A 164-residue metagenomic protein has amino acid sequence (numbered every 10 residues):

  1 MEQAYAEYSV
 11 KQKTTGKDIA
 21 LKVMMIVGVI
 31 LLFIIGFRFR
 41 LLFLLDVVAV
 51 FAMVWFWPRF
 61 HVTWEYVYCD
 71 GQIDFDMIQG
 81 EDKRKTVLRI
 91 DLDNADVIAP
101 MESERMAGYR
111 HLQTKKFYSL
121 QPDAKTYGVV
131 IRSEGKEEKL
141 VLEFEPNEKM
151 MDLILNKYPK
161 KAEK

Functional and structural regions predicted by a protein language model:
M1-G28: N-terminal membrane-targeting/pre-transmembrane regions
M24-I34, V47-M53: Hydrophobic, membrane-inserted alpha-helices
I34-L44: Transmembrane helix interruption/hinge and helix-loop junction motifs
L42-V62, I78: Transmembrane alpha-helices and immediately adjacent membrane-cytoplasm interface residues in multi-pass integral
C69-V87: Membrane-cytosol interface motif
V87-M106: Structured surface patches comprising rigid loops and adjacent beta-strands/short helices at the edges of well-ordered
R105-Y118: Charged, amphipathic alpha-helical segments
K116, L120-K164: A membrane-cytosol interface segment of integral membrane proteins
